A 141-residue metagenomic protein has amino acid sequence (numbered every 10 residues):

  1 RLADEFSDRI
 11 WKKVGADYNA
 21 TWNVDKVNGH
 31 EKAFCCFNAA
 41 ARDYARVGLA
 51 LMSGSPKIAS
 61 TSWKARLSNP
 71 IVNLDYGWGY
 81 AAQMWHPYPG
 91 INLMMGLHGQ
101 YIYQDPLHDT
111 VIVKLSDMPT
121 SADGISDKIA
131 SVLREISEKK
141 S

Functional and structural regions predicted by a protein language model:
R1-F34: Active-site helix/loop module of the DD-peptidase/beta-lactamase fold, centered on the serine-lysine SxxK catalytic
R1-S7, G54-S62: Structural helix-adjacent loops and short alpha-helical linkers that scaffold large soluble proteins
L2, C35-A39, M94-G96, S121: Extracytoplasmic/periplasmic, Sec-exported soluble proteins
S7, W11, A45-M52, S68 (+2 more regions): Non-transmembrane alpha-helical segments in soluble domains of secreted/periplasmic/extracellular proteins
I10-Y18, A41, G48-S55, I71 (+2 more regions): Sec/Tat-exported extracytoplasmic proteins
D17-N23, A65-P119: Active-site Gly/Thr loop motif
C35-P56, Q100-D117: Active-site-proximal alpha-helical segments within enzyme catalytic domains
A122-S141: Short, gly/Ser/Thr-rich active-site loops of penicillin-recognizing serine hydrolases
